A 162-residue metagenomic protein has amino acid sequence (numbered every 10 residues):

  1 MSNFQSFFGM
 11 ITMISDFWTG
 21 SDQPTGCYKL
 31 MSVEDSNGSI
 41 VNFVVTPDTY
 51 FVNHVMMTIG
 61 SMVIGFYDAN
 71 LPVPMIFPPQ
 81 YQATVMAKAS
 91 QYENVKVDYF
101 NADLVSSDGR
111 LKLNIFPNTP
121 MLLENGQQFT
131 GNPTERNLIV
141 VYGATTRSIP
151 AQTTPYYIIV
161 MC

Functional and structural regions predicted by a protein language model:
M1-L30, V52-N114, E124-C162: Short, flexible, surface-exposed loop segments at domain boundaries
N37-V55, T119-Q127: A cross-kingdom feature marking solvent-exposed beta-strand/loop segments within repeated, beta-rich binding/scaffold
